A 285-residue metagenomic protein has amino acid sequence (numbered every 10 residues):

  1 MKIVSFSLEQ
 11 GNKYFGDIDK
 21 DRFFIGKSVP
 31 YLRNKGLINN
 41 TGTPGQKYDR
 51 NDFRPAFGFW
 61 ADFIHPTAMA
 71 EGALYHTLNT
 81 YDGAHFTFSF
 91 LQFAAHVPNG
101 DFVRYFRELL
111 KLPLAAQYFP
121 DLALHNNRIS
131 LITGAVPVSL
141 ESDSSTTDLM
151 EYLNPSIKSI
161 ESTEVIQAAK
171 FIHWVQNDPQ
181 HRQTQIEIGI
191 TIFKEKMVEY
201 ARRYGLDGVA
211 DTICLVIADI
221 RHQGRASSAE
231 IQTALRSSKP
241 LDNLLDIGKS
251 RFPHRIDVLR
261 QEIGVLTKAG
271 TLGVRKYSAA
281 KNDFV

Functional and structural regions predicted by a protein language model:
M1-G208, T212-V285: Cell-wall polysaccharide-cleaving catalytic domain and substrate-binding groove, primarily in peptidoglycan/chitin
